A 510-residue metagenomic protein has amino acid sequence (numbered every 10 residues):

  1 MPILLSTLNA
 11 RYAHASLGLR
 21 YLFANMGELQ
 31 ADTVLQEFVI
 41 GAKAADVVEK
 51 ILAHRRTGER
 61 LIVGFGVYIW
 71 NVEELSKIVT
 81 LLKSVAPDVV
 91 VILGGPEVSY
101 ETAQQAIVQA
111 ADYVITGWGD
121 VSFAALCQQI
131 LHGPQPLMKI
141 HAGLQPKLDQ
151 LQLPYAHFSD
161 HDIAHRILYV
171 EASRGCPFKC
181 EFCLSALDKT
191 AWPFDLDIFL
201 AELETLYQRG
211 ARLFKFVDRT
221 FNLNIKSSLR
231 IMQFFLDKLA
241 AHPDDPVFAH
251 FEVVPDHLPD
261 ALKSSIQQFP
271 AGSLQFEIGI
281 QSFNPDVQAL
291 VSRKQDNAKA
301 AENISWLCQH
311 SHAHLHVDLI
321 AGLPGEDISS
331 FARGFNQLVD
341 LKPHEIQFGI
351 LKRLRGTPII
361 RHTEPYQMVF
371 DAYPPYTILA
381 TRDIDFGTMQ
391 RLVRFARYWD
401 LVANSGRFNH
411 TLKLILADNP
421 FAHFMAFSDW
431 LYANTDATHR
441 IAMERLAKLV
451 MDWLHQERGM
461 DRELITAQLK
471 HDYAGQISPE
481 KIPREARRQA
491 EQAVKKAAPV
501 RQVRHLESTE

Functional and structural regions predicted by a protein language model:
M1-R209: Acidic, low-complexity intrinsically disordered segments
P2-L8, G27-E28, L52-R60, F65 (+1 more regions): Radical SAM enzyme core and accessory elements
I3, V63, V91, F214 (+4 more regions): Hydrophobic/aromatic residues located in beta-strands of well-ordered beta-sheets within soluble catalytic
N25-L29, L81-V85, Q109-A110, Q129 (+7 more regions): Alpha-helical structural signal in soluble globular domains
L61, D112, R212, L274 (+1 more regions): Conserved acidic residues
V67, G95, G117-W118, D218 (+3 more regions): Glycine-rich, histidine-containing beta strand-loop boundary motifs that form or position
L153-Q309: Radical SAM [4Fe-4S] cluster-binding motif and immediate context
I225, K238-D244, E252-H257, A261-H423: A structural motif corresponding to the C-terminal lobe/cap of the Radical SAM core domain
